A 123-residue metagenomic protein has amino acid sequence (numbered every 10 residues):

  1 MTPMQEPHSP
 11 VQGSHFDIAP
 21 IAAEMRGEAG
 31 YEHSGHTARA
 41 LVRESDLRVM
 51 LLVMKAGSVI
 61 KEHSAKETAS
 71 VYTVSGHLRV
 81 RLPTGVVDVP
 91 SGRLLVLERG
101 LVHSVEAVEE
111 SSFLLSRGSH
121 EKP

Functional and structural regions predicted by a protein language model:
M1-D46, R81: A short, N-terminal "cap"/entry segment at the start of jelly-roll beta-barrel domains of the cupin/DSBH fold
H33-G35, R48-A65, R99: Conserved short histidine dyad/triad with adjacent acidic residue
V53-K55, S64-R79: Short, conserved beta-strand element in jelly-roll/cupin
I60-E62, V80-R81, L97, V102-V108: Short beta-strand His + acidic residue motifs that chelate non-heme Fe in jelly-roll/DSBH and cupin folds
V74-S75, P90-S91, E109: A cytosolic small-molecule/anion-sensing beta-strand core signal
H77-R79, V86, V102, S112: Structural motif
T84-R99: Short acidic-glycine-tyrosine-enriched beta hairpin
R99-P123: Ligand-binding loop in jelly-roll beta-barrel domains
